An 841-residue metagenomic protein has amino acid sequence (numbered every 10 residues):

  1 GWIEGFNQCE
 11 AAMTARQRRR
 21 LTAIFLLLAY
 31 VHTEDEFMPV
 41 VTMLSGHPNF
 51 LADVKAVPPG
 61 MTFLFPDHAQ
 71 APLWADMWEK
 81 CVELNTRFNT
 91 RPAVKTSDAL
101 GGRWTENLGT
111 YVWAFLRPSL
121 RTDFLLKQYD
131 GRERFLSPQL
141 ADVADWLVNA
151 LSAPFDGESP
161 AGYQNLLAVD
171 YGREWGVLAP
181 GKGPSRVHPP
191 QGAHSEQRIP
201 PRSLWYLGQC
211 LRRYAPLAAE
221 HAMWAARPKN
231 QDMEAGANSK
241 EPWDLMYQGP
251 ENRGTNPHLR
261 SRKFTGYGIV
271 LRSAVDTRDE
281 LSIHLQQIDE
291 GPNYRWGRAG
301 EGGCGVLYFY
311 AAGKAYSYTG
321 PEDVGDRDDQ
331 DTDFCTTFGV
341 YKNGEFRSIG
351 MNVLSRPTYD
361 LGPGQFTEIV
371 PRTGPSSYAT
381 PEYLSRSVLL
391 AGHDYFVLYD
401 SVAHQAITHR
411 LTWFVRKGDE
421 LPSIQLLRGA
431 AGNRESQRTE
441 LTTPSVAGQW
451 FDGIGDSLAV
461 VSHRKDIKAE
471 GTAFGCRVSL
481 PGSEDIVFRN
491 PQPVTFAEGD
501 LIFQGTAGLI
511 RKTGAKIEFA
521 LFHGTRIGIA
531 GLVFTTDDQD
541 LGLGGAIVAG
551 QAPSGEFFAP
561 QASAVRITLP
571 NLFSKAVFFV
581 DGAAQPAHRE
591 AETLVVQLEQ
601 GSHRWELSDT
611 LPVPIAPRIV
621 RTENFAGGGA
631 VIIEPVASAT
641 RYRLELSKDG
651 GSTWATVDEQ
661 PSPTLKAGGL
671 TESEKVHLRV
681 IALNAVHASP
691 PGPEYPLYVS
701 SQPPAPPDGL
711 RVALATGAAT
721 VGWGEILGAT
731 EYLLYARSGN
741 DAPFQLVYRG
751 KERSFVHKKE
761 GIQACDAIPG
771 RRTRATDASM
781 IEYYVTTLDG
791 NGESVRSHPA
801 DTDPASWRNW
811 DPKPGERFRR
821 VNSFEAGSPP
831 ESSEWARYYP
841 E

Functional and structural regions predicted by a protein language model:
G1-L151, S823: Aromatic-lined, polymer-binding surfaces characteristic of secreted/periplasmic polysaccharide-degrading enzymes
N107, A114-V580: Extended polysaccharide-engagement surfaces of secreted carbohydrate-active enzymes
Q449-V460, A591-P612: C-terminal beta-strand-rich structural cap/linker in extracellular carbohydrate-active enzymes
A576, Y642-L644, Y732-L734: Short beta-strand elements bearing conserved aromatic residues within extracellular beta-rich modules
P586-H588, T656-P661, L746-K751: Short beta-strand segments within Ig-like beta-sandwich modules, predominantly Fibronectin type-III
P612-A637, E672, H687-G728, D777 (+1 more regions): Pro/Thr/Ser/Gly-rich low-complexity, intrinsically disordered linker/stalk tracts
S647, A736-R737: Conserved Ser/Thr-centered positions that define the repeating blades of beta-propeller domains
A667-H687, H757, G761-S794: Beta-strand-rich modules
